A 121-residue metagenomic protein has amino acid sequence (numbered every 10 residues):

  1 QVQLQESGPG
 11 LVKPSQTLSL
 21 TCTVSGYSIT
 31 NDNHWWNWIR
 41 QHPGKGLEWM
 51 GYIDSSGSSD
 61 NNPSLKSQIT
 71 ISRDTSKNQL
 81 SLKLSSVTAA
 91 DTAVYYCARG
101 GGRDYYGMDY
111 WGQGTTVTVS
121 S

Functional and structural regions predicted by a protein language model:
Q1-S121: Extracellular domains of the immunoglobulin superfamily
